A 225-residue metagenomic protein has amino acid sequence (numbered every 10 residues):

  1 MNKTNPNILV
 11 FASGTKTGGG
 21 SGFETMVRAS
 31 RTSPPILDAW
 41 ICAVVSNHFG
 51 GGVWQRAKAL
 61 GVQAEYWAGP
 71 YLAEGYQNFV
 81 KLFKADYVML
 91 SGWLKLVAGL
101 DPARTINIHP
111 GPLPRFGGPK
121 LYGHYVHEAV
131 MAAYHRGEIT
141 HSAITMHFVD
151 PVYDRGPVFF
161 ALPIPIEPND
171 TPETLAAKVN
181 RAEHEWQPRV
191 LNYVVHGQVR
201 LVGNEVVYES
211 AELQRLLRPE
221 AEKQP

Functional and structural regions predicted by a protein language model:
M1-P225: One-carbon transfer enzymes
